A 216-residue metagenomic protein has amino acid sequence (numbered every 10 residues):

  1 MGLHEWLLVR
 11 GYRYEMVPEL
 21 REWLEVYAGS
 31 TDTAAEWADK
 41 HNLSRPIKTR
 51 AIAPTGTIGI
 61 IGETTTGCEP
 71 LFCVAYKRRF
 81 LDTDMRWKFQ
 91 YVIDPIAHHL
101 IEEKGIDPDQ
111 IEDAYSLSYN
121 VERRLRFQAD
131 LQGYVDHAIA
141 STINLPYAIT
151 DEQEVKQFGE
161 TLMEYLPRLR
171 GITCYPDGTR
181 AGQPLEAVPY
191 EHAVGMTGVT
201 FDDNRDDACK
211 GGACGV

Functional and structural regions predicted by a protein language model:
M1-T55, E63: Internal maturation/activation junctions in enzymes
A53-A208, A213-V216: Catalytic alpha/beta core of large soluble enzyme barrels
